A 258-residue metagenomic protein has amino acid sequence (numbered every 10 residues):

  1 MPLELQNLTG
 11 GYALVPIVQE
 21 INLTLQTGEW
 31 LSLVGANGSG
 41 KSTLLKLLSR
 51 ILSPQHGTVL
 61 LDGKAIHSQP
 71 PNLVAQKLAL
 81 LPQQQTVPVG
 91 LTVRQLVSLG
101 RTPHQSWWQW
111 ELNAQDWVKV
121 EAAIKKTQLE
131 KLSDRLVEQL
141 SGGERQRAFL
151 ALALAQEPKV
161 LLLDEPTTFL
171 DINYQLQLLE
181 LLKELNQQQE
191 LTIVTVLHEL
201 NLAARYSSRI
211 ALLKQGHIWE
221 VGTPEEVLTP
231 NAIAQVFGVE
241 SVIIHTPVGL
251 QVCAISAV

Functional and structural regions predicted by a protein language model:
V34-A36: The feature captures the beta-strand-to-loop junction immediately N-terminal to the Walker
S49: Helix-to-loop junction immediately C-terminal to a conserved catalytic motif
G57-A65, L73-V74: Conserved ABC transporter NBD signature motif
L136-L140: Conserved ABC ATPase signature
E157: Conserved catalytic motifs of ABC-family nucleotide-binding domains
L161-E165: Catalytic Walker B motif of ABC-type/P-loop ATPase nucleotide-binding domains
V236-V258: ABC ATPase nucleotide-binding domains
